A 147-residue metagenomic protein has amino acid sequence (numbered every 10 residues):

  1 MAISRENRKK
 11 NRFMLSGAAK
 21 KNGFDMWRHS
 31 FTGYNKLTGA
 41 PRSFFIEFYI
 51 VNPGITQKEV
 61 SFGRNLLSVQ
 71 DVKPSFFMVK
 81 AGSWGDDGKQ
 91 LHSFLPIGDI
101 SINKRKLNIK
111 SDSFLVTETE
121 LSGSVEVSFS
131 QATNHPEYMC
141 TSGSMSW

Functional and structural regions predicted by a protein language model:
M1-W147: Targeting-peptide/extracellular-domain and disordered-appendage signature
